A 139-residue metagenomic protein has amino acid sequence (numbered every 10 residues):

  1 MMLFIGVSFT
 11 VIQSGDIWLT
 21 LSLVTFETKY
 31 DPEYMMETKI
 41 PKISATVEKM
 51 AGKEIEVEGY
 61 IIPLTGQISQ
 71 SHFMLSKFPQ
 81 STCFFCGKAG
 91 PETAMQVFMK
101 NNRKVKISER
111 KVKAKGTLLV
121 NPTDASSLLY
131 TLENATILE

Functional and structural regions predicted by a protein language model:
M1-V7: Hydrophobic membrane-insertion alpha-helices, especially the h-region of bacterial N-terminal signal peptides
S8-E139: OB-fold and OB-like single-stranded nucleic-acid-recognition modules and their adjacent interaction interfaces
